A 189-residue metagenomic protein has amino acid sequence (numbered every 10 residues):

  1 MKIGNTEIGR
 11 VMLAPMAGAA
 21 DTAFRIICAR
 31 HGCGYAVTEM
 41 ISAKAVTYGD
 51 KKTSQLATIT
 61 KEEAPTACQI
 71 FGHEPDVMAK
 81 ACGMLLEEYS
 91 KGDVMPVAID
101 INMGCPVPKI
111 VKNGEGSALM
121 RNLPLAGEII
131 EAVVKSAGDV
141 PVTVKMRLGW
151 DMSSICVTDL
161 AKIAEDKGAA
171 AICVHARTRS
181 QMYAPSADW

Functional and structural regions predicted by a protein language model:
M1-W189: Flavin-dependent oxidoreductase catalytic cores
